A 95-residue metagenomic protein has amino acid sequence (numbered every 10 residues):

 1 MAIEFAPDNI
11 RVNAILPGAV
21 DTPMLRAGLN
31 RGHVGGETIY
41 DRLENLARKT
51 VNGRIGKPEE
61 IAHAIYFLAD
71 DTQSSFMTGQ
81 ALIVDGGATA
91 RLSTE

Functional and structural regions predicted by a protein language model:
I3-P7: Alpha-helical segment proximal to the catalytic Tyr-Lys
N9-R11, T78: Residues at or immediately flanking beta-strands
R11-P17, D21, I83-D85: Conserved SDR Rossmann-fold cofactor-binding beta-strand/turn motif
P17-A27, R31-G32: Short, flexible catalytic-loop segment of classical short-chain dehydrogenase/reductase
G35-T38, T50-I61: A conserved structural motif in NAD(P)-dependent oxidoreductases
L46: Substrate-binding pocket helix/loop in short-chain dehydrogenase/reductase
I65, A69: Hydrophobic "lid"/C-terminal helical patch of Rossmann-like NAD(P)-dependent dehydrogenase/epimerase domains
T72-Q73, T78-E95: Short C-terminal tail/terminal secondary-structure segment of NAD(P)H-dependent dehydrogenase/reductase domains
